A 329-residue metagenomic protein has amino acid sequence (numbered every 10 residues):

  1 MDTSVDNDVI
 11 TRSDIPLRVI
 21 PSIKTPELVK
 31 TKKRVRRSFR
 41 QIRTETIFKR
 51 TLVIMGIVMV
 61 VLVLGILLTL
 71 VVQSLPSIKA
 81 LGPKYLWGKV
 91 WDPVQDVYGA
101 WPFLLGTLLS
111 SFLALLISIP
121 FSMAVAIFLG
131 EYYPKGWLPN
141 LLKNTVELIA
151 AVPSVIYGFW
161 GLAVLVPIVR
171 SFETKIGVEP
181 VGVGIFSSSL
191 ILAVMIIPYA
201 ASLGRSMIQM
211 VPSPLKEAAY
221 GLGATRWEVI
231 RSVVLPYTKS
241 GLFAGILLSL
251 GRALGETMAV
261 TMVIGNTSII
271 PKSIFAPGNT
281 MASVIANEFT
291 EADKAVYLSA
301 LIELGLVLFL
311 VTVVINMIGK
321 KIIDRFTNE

Functional and structural regions predicted by a protein language model:
M1-G56, G319-E329: Transmembrane alpha-helical segments of polytopic membrane transport and secretion proteins
R34-R50, V71-A114, K135, N287-L298: Periplasmic/extracellular loop-to-transmembrane helix junction in inner-membrane transport proteins
A80-Y98, Y157-V194: Membrane-interfacial helix termini and adjacent extracytoplasmic/periplasmic loops of multi-pass transporters
L105, L109-I117, F121, V125 (+3 more regions): Hydrophobic alpha-helical transmembrane segments of multipass integral membrane proteins, especially permease/channel
A114-V146, P167, K320-R325: Transmembrane-helix boundary motif in ABC transporter permease subunits
F128, Y133, E179-G221, T225-E228 (+2 more regions): Membrane-cytosol interface at the C-terminal ends of specific transmembrane alpha-helices in multi-pass membrane
L148, I156, L203-G204, Y220 (+1 more regions): Transmembrane alpha-helices
V260-F309: Interhelical loop and adjacent transmembrane-helix boundary motif in polytopic membrane transport permeases
